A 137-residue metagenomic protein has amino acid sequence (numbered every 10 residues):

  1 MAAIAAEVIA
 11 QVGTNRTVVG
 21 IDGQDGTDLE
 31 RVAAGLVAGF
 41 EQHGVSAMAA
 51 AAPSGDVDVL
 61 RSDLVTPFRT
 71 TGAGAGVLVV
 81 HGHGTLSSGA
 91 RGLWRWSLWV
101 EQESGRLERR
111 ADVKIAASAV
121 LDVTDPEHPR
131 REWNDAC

Functional and structural regions predicted by a protein language model:
M1-G13: Pre-Walker A adenine-sensing motif
M1-I4, D28, D56-R61: Phosphate/oxyanion-binding active-site loops and adjacent basic polyanion-contact surfaces
Q11-G13, V18, G84-T85, A90-C137: Conserved NTP phosphate-binding and transfer environment spanning the P-loop NTPase/kinase superfamily
G13, L29-V32, T66-T70, G74-A75 (+1 more regions): Compositionally biased accessory segments in Actinobacterial proteins
R16-G20, G76-V79: Residue-level preference for the first positions of well-ordered beta-strands
V19-A38: Glycine-rich phosphate-binding P-loop
D22-G26, A52-S54, H81-G84, E101-Q102 (+1 more regions): Structural motif
H43-G89: Conserved nucleotide-sensing/catalytic segment adjacent to the nucleotide-binding pocket in NTP-handling enzymes
